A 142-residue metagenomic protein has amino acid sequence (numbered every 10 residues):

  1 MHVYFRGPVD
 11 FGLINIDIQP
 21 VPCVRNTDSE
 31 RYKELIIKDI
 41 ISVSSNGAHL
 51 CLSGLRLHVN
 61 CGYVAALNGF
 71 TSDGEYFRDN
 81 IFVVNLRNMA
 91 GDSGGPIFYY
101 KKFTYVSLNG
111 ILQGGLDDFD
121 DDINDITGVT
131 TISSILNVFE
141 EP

Functional and structural regions predicted by a protein language model:
M1-D73, Y99-Y100, Q113: Serine endopeptidase catalytic core focused on the charge-relay Asp
V3, L86-R87: Glycine- and other small-residue-rich loops at beta-strand/loop junctions that grip anionic moieties
G7-P8, R78, G91, Y105: A short, structural micro-pattern
L50-L52, V83-L86: Short beta-strand segments that buttress and anchor functional surface loops
L57, T104, L116-D118: Residue-level marker for beta-strand->alpha-helix junctions and adjacent short loops that shape enzyme
A65-N85, G94: Helical hairpin unit composed of two closely spaced alpha helices linked by a short loop
R87-I111: Catalytic nucleophile loop of clan PA
G115-D117, D121-P142: Active-site or metal-binding loop neighborhoods of secreted/extracellular toxin and effector enzymes
